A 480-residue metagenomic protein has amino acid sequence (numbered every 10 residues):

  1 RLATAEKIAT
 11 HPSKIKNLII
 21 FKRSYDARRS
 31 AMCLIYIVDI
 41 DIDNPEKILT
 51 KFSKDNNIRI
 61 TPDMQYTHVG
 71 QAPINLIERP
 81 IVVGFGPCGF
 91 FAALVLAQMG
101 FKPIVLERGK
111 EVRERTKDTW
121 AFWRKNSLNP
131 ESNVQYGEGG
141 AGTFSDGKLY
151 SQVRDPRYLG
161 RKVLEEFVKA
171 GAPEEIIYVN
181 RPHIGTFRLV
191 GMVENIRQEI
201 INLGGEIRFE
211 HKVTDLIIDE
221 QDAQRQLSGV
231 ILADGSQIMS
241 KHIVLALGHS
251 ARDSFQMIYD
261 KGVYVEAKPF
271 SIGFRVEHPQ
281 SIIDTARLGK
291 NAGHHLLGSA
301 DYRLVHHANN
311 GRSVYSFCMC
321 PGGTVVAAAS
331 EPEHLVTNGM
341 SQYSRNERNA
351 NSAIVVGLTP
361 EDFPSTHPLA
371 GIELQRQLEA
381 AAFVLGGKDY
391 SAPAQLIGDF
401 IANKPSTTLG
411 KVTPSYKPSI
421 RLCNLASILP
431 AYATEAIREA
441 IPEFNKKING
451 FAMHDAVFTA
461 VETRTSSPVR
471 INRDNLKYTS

Functional and structural regions predicted by a protein language model:
R1-L34, V38-S480: Residues forming the flavin
